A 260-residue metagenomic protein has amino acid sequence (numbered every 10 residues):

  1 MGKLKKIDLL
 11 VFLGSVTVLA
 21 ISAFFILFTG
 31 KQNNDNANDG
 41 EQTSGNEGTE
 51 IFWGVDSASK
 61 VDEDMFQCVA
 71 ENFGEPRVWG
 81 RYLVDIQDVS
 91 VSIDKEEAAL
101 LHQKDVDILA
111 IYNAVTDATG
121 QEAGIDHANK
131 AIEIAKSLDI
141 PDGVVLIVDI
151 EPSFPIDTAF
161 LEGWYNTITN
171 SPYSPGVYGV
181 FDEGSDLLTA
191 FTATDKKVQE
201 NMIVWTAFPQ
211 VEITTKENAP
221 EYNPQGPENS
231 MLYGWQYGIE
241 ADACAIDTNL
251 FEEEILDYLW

Functional and structural regions predicted by a protein language model:
G2-K6, G14-D85, W235-I239: Boundary/entry segment of secreted carbohydrate-active catalytic domains
K6-I7, D247: General secretory precursor processing signal
D39-S59, F66, V198-W260: Functionally critical loop-and-helix segments that line ligand-binding/catalytic clefts of soluble enzyme domains
G45-M65, R81-Y165, T169-N170: Substrate-binding cleft of extracellular glycoside hydrolase catalytic domains
G74-E75, K104-D107, N166-V177, N229: Structural alpha-beta junctions
I111, Y178-V180, Y237: Conserved beta-strand termini and adjacent loop/short-helix elements that scaffold enzyme active sites in alpha/beta
D117, G184, A241-A243: Flexible, glycine-rich phosphate/dinucleotide-binding loops and adjacent beta-alpha linkers at cofactor/substrate
D142-Y222: Catalytic domains of cell-wall/extracellular-matrix polysaccharide-remodeling enzymes, centered on de-N-acetylation
